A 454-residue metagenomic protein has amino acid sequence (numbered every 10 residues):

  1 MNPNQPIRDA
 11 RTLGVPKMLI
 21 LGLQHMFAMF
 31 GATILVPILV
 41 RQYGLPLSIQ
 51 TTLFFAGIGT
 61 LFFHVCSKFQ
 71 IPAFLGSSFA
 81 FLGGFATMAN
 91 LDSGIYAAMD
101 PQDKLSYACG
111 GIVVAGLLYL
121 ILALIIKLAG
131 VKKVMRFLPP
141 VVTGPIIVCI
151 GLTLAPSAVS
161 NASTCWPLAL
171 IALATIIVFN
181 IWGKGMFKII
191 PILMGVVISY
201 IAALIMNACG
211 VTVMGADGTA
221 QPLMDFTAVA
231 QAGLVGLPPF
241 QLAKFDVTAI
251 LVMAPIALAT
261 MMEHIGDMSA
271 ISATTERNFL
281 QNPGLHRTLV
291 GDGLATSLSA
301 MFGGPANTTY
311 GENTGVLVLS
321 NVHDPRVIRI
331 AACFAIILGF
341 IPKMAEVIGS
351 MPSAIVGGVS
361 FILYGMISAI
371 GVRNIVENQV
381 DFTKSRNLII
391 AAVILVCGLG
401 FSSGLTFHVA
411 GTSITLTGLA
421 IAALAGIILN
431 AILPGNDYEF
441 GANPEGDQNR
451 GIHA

Functional and structural regions predicted by a protein language model:
M1-A73, A80-Q102: N-terminal signal-anchor module of multipass membrane proteins
M1-I20, V211-P239, A273-N278, I432-A454: Intrinsically disordered, low-complexity non-transmembrane regions of multi-pass membrane transporters
P16-A32, L168-A172, I190-P191, M206 (+2 more regions): Hydrophobic, membrane-embedded alpha-helices of multi-pass small-molecule transporters
G31-P37, A172-F179, I190, D225 (+2 more regions): Juxtamembrane interface elements at the cytosolic ends of transmembrane helices in multi-pass membrane proteins
L39-H64, V252-P325, H453: Membrane-embedded helical hairpins/re-entrant loop segments and their flanking transmembrane helices within multi-pass
L47-Q50, F69-L82, V134-T143, K188-M194 (+4 more regions): Short, non-helical or kinked segments that cap or interrupt transmembrane helices
A86-N90, N180, N313-I328, F334-G339: Interfacial segments of multi-pass membrane proteins
K104-C209, A332-P444: Membrane-embedded alpha-helical modules
